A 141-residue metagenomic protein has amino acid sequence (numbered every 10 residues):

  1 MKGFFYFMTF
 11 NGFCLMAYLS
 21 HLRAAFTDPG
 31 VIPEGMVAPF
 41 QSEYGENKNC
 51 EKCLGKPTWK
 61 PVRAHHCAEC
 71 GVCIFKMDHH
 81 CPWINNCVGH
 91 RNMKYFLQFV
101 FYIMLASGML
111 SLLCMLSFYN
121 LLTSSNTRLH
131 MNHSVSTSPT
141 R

Functional and structural regions predicted by a protein language model:
M1-S42, H90-R141: Hydrophobic alpha-helical transmembrane segments that serve as membrane anchors in secretory-pathway proteins
S20, C73, C87: Functionally engaged cysteine thiol sites
H21, H65-H66, H79-H80: Histidine-centered active-site/metal-ligand motif
V37-E46, P57-P61, V72-F75: Short, flexible, mixed-charge glycine/proline-rich loop motifs that serve as phosphate/nucleic-acid-contacting
C50-C53, C67-C73, C81: Short cysteine-rich clusters marking metal-coordination/redox-active sites
P61-A64, M77-D78, R91: Short Cys/His-rich "knuckle" micro-motifs
M77-H80, N86: Membrane-embedded segments
